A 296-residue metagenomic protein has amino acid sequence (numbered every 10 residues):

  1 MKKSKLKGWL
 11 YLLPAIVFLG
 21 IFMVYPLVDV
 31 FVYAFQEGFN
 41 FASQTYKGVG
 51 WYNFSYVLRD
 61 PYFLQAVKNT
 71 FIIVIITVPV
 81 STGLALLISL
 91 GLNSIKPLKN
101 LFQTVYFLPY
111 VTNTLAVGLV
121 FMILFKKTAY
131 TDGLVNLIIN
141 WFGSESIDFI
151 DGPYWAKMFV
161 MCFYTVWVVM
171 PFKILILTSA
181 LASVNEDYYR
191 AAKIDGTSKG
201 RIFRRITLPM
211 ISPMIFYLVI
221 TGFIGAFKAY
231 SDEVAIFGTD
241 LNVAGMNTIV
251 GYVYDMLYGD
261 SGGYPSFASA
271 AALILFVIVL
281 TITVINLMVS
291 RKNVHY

Functional and structural regions predicted by a protein language model:
K2-Y296: A structural signal for multi-pass alpha-helical bundles of membrane permease subunits that mediate small-molecule
